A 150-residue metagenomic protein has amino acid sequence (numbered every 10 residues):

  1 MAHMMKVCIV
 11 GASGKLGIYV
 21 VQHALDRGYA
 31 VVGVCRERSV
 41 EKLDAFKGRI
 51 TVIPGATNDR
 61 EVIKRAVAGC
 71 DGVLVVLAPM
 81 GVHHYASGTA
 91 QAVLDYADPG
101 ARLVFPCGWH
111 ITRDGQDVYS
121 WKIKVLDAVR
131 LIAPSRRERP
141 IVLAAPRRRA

Functional and structural regions predicted by a protein language model:
A2-Y29: N-terminal Rossmann NAD(P)H-binding glycine-rich loop of SDR-like oxidoreductase domains
V34-R38, A56-T57: N-terminal Rossmann-fold cofactor-binding loop
F46-C70: Conserved Rossmann-fold cofactor-binding substructure of NAD(P)-dependent oxidoreductases
T57-R60, S87, R139: Structural motif corresponding to alpha-helix initiation and N-cap regions
G69, V73-T112: NAD(P)-cofactor binding segment of oxidoreductase domains
T112, Q116-R137: Alpha-helical membrane-targeting segments
R130-A150: Active-site Tyr-X1-5-Lys
